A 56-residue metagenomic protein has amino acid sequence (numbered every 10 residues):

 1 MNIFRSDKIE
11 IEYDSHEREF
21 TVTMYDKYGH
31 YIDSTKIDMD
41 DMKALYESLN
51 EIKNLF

Functional and structural regions predicted by a protein language model:
M1-F56: Positively charged, low-complexity terminal tracts and the immediately adjacent first secondary-structure elements
